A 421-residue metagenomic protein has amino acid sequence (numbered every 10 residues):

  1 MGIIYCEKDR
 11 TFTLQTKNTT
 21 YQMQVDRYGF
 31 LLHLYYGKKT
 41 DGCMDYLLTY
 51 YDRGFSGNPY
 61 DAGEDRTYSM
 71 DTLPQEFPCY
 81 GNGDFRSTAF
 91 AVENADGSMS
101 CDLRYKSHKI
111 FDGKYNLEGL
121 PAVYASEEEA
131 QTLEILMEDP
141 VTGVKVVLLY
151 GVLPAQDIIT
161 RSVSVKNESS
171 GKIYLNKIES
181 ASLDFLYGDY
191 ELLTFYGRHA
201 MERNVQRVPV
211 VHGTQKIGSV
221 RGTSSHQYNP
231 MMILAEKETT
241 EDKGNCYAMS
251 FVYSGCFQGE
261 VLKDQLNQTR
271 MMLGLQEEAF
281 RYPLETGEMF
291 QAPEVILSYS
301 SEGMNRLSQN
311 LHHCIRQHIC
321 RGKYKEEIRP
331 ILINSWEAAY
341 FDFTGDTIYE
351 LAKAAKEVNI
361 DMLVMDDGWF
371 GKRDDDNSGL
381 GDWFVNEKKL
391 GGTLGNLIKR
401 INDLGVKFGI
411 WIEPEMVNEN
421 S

Functional and structural regions predicted by a protein language model:
M1-F12, Q268-E285: Short acidic, Pro/Gly- and aromatic-enriched capping/linker segments at domain boundaries
Y5, R10-T13, K17, Y21 (+2 more regions): Polysaccharide-binding surfaces and accessory modules of carbohydrate-active proteins
T19, D26, E168, I178 (+2 more regions): An acidic- and aromatic-residue-enriched active-site/binding cleft used to recognize and process polar
F30, S298-P330: Terminal connector regions
V92-E93, S98-Y105, Y282-S301: Short Pro-Gly-centered flexible turn/kink motifs
V261-D264, L275, E302-M304: Conserved mixed alpha/beta catalytic, RNA-binding, or beta-rich assembly cores of soluble enzyme, regulatory
Y324-S421: Aromatic-lined carbohydrate-binding/catalytic grooves of carbohydrate-active enzymes
